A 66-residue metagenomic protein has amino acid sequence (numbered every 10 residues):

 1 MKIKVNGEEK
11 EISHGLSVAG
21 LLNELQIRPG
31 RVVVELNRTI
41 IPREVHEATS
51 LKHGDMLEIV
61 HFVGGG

Functional and structural regions predicted by a protein language model:
V5-G7, L36: Structural motif
E8-L16: Short, contiguous acidic and Ser/Thr-rich linear segments
L16-L25: Short amphipathic, charge-patterned alpha-helical segments
I41-H46: Short alpha-helix capping/helix-loop boundary micro-motifs
